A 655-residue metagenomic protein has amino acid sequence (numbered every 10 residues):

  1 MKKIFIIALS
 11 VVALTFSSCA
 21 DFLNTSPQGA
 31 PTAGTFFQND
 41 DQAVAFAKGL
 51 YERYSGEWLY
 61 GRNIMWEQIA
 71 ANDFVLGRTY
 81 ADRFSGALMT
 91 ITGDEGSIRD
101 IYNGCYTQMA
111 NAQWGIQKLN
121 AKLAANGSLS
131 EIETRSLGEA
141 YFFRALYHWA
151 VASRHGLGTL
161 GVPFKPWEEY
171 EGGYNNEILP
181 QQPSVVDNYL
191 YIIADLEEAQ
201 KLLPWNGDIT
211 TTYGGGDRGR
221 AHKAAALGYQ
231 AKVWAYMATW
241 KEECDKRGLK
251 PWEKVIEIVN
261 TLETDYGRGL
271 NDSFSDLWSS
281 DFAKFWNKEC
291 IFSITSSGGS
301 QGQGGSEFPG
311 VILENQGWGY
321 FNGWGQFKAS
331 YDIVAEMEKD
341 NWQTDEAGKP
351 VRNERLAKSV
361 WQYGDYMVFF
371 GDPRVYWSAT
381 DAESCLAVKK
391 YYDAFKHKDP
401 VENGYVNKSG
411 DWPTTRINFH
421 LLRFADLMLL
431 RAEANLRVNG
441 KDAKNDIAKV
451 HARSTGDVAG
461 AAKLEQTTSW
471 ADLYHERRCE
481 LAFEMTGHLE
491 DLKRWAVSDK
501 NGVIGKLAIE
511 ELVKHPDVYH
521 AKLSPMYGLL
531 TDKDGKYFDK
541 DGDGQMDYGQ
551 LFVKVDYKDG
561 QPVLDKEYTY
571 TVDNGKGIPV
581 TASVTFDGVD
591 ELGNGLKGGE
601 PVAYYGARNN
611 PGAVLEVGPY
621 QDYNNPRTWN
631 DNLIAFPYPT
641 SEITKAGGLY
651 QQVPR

Functional and structural regions predicted by a protein language model:
M1-G29, G487-E490, R494: Bacterial Sec-dependent N-terminal signal peptides
C19, V75, C105-Q108, Y191-I193 (+3 more regions): Long, intrinsically disordered, low-complexity segments
A20-D82, L160-F164, Y189, E198 (+4 more regions): An aromatic- and glycine-enriched ligand-binding surface/loop that stacks and positions planar moieties
V44-K48, E52-R53, Y80-H155, I178-L190 (+5 more regions): Conserved, well-structured interaction surfaces
Q343-R423, K645-R655: Flexible, polar/acidic helix-loop-strand segments at domain edges
A425-M428, K441-D457: Active/binding-pocket-proximal capping segment
